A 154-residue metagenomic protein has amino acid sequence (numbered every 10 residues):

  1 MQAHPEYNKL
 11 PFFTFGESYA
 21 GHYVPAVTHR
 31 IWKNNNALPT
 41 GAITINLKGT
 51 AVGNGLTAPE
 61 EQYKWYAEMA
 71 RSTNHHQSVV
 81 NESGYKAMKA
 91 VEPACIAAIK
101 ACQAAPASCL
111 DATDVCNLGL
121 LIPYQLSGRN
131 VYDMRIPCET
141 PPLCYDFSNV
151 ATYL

Functional and structural regions predicted by a protein language model:
M1-L154: Terminal and linker regions of secretory-pathway proteins
